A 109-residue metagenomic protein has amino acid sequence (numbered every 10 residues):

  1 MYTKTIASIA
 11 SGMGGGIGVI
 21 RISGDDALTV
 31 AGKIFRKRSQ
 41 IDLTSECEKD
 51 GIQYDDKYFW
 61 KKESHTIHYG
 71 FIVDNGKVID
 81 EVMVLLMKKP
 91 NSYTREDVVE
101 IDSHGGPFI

Functional and structural regions predicted by a protein language model:
M1-I109: A glycine-rich (often HGG/GG-containing) alpha/beta subdomain
